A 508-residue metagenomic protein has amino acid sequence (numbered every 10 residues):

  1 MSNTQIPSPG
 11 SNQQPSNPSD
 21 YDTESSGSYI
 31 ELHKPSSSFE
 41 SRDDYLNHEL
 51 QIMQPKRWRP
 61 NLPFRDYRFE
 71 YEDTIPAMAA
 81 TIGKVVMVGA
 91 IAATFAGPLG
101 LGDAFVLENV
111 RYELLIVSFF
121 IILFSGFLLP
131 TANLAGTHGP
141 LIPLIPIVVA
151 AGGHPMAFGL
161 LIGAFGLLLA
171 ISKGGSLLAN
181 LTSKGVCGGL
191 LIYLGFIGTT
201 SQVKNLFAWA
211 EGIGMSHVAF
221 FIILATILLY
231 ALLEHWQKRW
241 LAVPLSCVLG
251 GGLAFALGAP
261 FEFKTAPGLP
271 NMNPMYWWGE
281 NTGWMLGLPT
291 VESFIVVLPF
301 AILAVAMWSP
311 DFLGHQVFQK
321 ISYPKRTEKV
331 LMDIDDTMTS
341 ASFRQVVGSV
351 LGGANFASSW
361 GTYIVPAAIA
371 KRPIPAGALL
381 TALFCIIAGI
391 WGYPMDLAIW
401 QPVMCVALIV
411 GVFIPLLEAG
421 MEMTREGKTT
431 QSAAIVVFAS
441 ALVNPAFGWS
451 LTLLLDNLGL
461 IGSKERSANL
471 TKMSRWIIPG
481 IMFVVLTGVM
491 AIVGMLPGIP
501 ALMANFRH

Functional and structural regions predicted by a protein language model:
S2-G10, Q14-P155: N-terminal signal-anchor module of multipass membrane proteins
G27, L32-F69, L228-L233, Q237 (+4 more regions): Hydrophobic transmembrane alpha-helices of multi-pass solute/ion transporters
S41, Q51-P76, M87, I91-L123 (+1 more regions): Membrane-embedded helical hairpins/re-entrant loop segments and their flanking transmembrane helices within multi-pass
L50-N61, A104-R111, L129-P140, L160-L167 (+5 more regions): Hydrophobic alpha-helical transmembrane segments
E72-M87, H217-T226, F255-P260, N271-F318 (+1 more regions): Hydrophobic, membrane-embedded alpha-helices of multi-pass small-molecule transporters
I75-T81, L101-V110, S125-N133, F207-V218 (+5 more regions): Short, amphipathic, aromatic/basic-enriched membrane-interface segments that mark the entry/exit of transmembrane
F105-R111, L129-I142, L181-C187, A354-T362 (+3 more regions): Short, non-helical or kinked segments that cap or interrupt transmembrane helices
V149-F261, L380-R507: Membrane-embedded alpha-helical modules
